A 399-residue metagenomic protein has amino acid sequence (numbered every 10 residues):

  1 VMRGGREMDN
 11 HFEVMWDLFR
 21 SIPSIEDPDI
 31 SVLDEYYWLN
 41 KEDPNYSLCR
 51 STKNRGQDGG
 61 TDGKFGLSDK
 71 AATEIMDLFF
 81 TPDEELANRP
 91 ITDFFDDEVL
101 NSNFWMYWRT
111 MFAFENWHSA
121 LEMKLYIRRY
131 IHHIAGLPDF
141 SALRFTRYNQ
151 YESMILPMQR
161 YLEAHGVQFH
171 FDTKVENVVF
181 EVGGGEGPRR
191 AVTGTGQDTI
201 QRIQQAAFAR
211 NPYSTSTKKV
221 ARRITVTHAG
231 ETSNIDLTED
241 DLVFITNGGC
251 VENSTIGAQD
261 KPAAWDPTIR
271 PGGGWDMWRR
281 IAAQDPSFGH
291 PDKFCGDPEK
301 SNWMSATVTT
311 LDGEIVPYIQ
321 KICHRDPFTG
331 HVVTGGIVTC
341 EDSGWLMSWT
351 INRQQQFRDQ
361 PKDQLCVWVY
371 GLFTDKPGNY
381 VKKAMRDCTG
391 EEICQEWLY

Functional and structural regions predicted by a protein language model:
V1-I25, V32: Glycine-rich FAD cofactor-binding loop and adjacent beta-loop-alpha segment at the N-terminus of flavoprotein
R3-E7, G60-L67, T92, D96 (+3 more regions): Conserved aromatic-histidine-acidic binding/catalytic patches
R3-G5, D29-E35, R223-E231: Short alpha-helical segments and helix-capping/turn motifs at coil-helix boundaries
G4-M15, R147-I155, S216-V220, G390 (+1 more regions): Phosphate/oxyanion-binding active-site loops and adjacent basic polyanion-contact surfaces
V14-S21, Y107, S153-A164, E392-Y399: Amphipathic alpha-helical segments that form well-ordered structural scaffolds and often line/cohere around active
S24-H132, R144-F145: Rossmann-like flavin
R128-D241, N247, T268: Helical element adjacent to the flavin cofactor pocket in flavoenzyme catalytic cores
H133-T146, D236, D240-Y399: C-terminal segments that line or cap access tunnels to active or ligand-binding sites in enzymes and enzyme-associated
